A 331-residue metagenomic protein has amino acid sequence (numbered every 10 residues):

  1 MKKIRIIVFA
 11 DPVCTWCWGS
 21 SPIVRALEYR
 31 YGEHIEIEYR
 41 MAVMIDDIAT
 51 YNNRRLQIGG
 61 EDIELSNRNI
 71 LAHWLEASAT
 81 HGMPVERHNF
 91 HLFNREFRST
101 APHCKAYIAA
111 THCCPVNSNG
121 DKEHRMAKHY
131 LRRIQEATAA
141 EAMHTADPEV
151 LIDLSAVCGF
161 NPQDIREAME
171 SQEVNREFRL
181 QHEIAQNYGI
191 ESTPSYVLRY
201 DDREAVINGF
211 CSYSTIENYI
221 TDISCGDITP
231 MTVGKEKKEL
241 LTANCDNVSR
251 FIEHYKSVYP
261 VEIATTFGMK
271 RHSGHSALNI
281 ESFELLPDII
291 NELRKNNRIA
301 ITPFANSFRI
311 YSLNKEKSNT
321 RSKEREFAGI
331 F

Functional and structural regions predicted by a protein language model:
M1, M41-M44, M83, M126 (+4 more regions): Detector for methionine-enriched segments
M1-I7: Extreme N-terminal starter segment of soluble prokaryotic enzymes
V8-F9, V13, S21-Y29, R132-F331: C-terminal cap of thioredoxin/glutaredoxin-like
W16: Short, cysteine/histidine-rich loop/knuckle motifs that typically chelate Zn2+
P22-E141, P260: Structural alpha/beta surface segment adjacent to cysteine/selenocysteine redox centers across thiol/disulfide enzymes
